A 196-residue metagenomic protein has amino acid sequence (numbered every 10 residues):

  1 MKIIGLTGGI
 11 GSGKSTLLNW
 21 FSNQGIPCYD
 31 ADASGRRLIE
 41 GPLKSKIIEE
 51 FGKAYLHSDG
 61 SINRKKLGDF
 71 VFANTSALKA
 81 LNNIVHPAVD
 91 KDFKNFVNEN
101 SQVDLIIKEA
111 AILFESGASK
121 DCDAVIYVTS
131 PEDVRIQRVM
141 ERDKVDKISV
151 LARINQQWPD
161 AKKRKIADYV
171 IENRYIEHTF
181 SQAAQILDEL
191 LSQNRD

Functional and structural regions predicted by a protein language model:
L6: Hydrophobic anchor at the beta1->P-loop junction of P-loop NTPases
G9, F21: P-loop (Walker A) phosphate-binding loop of NTP-binding proteins
S12: ATP-binding Walker
S15: Walker A/P-loop
A33, R37-D104: ATP-dependent small-molecule kinase phosphotransfer cores that center on conserved nucleotide phosphate-binding segments
D92-N100, L105-R142: ATP-dependent NMP and nucleoside kinases share a basic, alpha-helical "lid"
K120-D121, E132, E141-L190: Small-molecule kinase domains that catalyze NTP-dependent phosphoryl transfer to phosphate-bearing small molecules
